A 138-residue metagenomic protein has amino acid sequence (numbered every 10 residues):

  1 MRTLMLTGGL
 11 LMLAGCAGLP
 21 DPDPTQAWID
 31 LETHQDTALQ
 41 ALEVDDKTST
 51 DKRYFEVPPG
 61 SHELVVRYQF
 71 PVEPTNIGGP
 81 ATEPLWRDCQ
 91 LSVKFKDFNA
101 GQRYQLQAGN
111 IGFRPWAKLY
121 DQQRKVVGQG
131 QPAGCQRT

Functional and structural regions predicted by a protein language model:
M1-A17: Sec-dependent bacterial lipoprotein signal peptides
C16-T138: Short loop/turn and low-complexity linker motifs enriched in small/turn-promoting residues
